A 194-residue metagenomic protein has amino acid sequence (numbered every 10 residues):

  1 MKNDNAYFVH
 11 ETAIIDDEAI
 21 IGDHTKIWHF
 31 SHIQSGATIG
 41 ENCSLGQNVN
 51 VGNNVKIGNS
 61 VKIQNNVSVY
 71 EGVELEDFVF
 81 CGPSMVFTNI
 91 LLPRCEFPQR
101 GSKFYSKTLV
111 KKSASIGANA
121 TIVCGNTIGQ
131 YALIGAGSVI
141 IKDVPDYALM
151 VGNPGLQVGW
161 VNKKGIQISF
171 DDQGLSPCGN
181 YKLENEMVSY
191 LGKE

Functional and structural regions predicted by a protein language model:
N3-N5, E11, D16-I21, K26-T127: Flexible, glycine/small-residue-enriched loop-and-beta-strand segment within the central core of proteins
K112-S113, Q130-Y131, I141: P-loop NTP-binding/switch modules centered on Walker-like glycine-rich loops
G129-A132, P145-Y147: Conserved catalytic segment of ABC-fold P-loop ATPases
Y147-I166: Conserved beta-strand-loop-alpha-helix hinge in the C-terminal portion of ABC ATPase nucleotide-binding domains
N162, S176-C178: Short cysteine-rich clusters marking metal-coordination/redox-active sites
F170-G174, E184-M187: Short Cys/His-rich "knuckle" micro-motifs
K182-E194: Short metal-binding segments enriched for Cys and/or His
